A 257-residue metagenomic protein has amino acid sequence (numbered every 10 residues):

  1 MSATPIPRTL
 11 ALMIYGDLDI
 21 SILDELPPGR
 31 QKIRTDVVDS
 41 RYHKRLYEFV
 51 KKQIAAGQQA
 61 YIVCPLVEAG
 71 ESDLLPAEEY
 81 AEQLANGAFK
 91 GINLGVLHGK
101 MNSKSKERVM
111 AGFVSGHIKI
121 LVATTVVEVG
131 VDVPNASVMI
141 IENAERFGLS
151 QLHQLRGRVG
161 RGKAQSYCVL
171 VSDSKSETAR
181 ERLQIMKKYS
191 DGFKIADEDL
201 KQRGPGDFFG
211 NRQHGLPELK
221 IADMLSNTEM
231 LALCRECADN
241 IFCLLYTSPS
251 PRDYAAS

Functional and structural regions predicted by a protein language model:
M1-P5, G16-D17, P65-L66, T124-V126 (+2 more regions): A short beta-strand-to-loop transition that corresponds to the Sensor-1 phosphate-sensing loop of AAA+ P-loop ATPases
M1-R34, R41-K51: Post-DEXD/H (motif II) to motif III coupling segment of the RecA-like Helicase ATP-binding lobe
R8-T9, G70-E71, V131, L149: Glycine/Thr-rich phosphate-binding loops of Rossmann-like dinucleotide-binding domains
R30-V38, C64-L66, I92-S105: Inter-lobe coupling/hinge region of RecA-like P-loop helicase motors
K32-R41, E71, A144-E145: Flexible beta-alpha connector loops of hexameric P-loop NTPases
H43-Q59, E78, E82-N86, K90-S248 (+1 more regions): C-terminal helicase module of SF1/SF2 nucleic-acid helicases/translocases
G70-Y80: Glycine- and acidic-residue-enriched helix-capping/strand-helix junction motifs
